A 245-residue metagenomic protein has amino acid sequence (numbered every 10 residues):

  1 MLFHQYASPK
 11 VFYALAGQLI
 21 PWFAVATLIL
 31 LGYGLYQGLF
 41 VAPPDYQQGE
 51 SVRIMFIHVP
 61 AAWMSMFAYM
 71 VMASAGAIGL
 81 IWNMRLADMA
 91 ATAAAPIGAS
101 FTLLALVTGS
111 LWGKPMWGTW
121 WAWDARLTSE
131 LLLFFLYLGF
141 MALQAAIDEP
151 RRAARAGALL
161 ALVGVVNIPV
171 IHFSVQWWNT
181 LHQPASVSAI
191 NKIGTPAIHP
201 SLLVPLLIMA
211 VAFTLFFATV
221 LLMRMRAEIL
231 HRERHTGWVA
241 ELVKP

Functional and structural regions predicted by a protein language model:
M1-P245: Polytopic transmembrane helical bundles with strong interfacial aromatic enrichment
